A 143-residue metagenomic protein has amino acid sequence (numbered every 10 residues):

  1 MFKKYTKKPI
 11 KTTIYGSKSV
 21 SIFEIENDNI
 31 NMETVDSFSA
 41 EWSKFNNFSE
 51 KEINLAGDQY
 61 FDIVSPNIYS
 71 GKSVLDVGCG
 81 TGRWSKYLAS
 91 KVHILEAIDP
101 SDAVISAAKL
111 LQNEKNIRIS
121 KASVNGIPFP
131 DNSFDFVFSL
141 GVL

Functional and structural regions predicted by a protein language model:
M1-L75, C79-P128, F136: Conserved N-terminal segment of class I S-adenosyl-L-methionine
S139-L140: A short beta-strand submotif of the Rossmann-like class I SAM-dependent methyltransferase core that lines
L143: Conserved SAM-binding site of S-adenosyl-L-methionine-dependent methyltransferases, i.e., the hydrophobic residues
